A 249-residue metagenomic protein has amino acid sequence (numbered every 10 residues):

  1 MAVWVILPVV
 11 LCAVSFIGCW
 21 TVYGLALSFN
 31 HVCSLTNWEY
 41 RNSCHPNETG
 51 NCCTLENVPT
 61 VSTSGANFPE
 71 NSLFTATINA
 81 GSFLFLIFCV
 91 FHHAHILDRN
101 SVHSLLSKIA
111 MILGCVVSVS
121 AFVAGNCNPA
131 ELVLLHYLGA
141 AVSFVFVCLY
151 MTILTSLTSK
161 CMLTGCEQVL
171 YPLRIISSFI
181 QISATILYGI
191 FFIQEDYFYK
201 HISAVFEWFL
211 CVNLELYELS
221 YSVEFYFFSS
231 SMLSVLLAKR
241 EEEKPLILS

Functional and structural regions predicted by a protein language model:
M1-A94, S107-S120, N126-P129, V145-S159 (+3 more regions): Early transmembrane alpha-helices of polytopic membrane proteins
A94-L106, M162-L170: Membrane-interface helix-boundary motifs at transmembrane edges
S104, E131-S143, C166-L170, Y199-W208: Non-cytosolic membrane-interface motifs at loop->transmembrane helix junctions
